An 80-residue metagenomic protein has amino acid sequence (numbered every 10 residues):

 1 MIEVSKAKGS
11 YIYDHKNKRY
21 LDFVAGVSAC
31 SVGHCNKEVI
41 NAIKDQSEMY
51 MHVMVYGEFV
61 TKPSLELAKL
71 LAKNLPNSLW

Functional and structural regions predicted by a protein language model:
M1-K8, M49-Y50, S64: Active-site-adjacent loop/helix segments that line or gate small-molecule/cofactor pockets in enzymes
I2-F23: Active-site and channel-lining beta-strand-loop segments that bind or position nucleotide-derived/phosphorylated
R19-W80: Glycine-rich loop-to-alpha-helix module at the N-terminal edge of alpha/beta enzyme cores
